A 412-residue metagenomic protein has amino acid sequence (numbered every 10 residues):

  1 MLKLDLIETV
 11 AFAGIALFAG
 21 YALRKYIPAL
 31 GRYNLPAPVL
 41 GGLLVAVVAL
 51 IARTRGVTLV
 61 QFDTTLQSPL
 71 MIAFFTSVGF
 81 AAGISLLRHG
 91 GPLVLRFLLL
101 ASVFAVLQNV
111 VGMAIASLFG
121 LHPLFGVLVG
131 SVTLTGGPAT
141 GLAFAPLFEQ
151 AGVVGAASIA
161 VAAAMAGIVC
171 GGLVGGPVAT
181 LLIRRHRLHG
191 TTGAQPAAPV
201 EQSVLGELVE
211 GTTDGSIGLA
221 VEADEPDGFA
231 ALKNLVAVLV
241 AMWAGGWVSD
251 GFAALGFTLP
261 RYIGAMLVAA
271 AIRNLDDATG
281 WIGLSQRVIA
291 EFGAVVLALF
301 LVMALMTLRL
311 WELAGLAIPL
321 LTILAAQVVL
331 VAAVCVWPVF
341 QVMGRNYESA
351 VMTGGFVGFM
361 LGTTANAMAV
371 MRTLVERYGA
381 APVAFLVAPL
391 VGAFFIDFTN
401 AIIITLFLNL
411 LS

Functional and structural regions predicted by a protein language model:
M1-I7, A29-L35, V57-S68, V154-M165 (+3 more regions): Interfacial loop-to-helix junctions that mark the boundaries of transmembrane helices in multi-pass membrane
M1-V10, G14-A19, T180-L235, D277-W281: Intrinsically disordered, low-complexity non-transmembrane regions of multi-pass membrane transporters
L2-I15, Q61-F75, L124-S131, G256-V268 (+3 more regions): Structural signature of hydrophobic alpha-helical transmembrane segments
G20-I27, A49-F62, F80-G90, M242-F257 (+3 more regions): Transmembrane helix-loop junctions in multi-pass membrane proteins
G41, A237-P338: Transmembrane helical segments that form the transport core of multi-pass membrane transport proteins
T64-I72, I84-M113, E291, M306-V336: Entry/N-cap segments of selected transmembrane alpha helices and their immediately preceding amphipathic helices
V103, I115-G155, I159, A166 (+4 more regions): Alpha-helical membrane segments and immediately flanking helix-loop junctions that form or couple to the substrate/ion
A114-L121, A164-G215, V329, P338-Y347 (+1 more regions): Juxtamembrane and boundary regions of transmembrane helices in multi-pass small-molecule transporters and channels
